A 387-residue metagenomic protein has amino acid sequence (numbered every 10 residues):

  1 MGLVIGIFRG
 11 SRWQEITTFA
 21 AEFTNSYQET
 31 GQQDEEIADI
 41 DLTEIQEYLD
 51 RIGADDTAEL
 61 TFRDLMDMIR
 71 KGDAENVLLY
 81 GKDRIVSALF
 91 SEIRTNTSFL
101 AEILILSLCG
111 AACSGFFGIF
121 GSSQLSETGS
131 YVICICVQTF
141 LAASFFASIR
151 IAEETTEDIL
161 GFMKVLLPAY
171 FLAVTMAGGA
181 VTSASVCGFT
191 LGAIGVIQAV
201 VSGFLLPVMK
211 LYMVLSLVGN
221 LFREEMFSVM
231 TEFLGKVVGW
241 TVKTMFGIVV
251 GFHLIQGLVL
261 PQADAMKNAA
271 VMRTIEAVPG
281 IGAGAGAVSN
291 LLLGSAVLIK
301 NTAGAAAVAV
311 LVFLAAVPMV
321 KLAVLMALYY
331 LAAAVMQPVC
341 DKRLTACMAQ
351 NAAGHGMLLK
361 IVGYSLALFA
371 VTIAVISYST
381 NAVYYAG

Functional and structural regions predicted by a protein language model:
M1-S130, A143-E154, D158, F162-M163 (+7 more regions): Gly/Ser-rich, low-complexity
A101-A112, I133-L141, L167-G178, L206-L217 (+5 more regions): Hydrophobic alpha-helical transmembrane segments of multi-pass integral membrane proteins
G118-S123, R223-V238, Q337-T345: Membrane interface segments of multi-pass transport proteins and intramembrane proteases
T128-T139, I159-P168, V196-S202, F233-G247 (+3 more regions): Small-residue-enriched core segments of transmembrane alpha-helices in multipass membrane transport and channel
F162-A169, A173, A334-P338, K342: Extended, low-complexity, charged alpha-helical tracts that assemble into coiled-coils or amphipathic helices used
F189-G251: Loop-centered beta-sheet repeat module
N301-K342: Helical hairpin unit composed of two closely spaced alpha helices linked by a short loop
V339-L359: Interfacial loop-to-transmembrane junctions
